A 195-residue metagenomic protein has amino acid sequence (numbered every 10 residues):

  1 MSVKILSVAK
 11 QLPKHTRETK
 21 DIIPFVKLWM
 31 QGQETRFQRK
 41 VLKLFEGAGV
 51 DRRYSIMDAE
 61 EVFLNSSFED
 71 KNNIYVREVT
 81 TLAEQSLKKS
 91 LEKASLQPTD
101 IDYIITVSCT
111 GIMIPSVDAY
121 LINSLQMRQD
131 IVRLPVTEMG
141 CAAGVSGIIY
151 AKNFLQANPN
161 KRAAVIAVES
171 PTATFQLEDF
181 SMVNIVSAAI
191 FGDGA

Functional and structural regions predicted by a protein language model:
M1-D102: Conserved active-site "lid/cap" helical segment
P24-K27, V41, F45, A59-L64 (+6 more regions): A sequence-level detector of short, solvent-exposed, charge-rich linear segments
R77, E84, K88-P98, T110-A195: Acyl-thioester C-C bond-transforming condensing/cleaving domain
D102-S108: Short glycine-rich or small-residue beta-strand-to-loop segments that form or flank ligand, phosphate, metal/Fe-S
